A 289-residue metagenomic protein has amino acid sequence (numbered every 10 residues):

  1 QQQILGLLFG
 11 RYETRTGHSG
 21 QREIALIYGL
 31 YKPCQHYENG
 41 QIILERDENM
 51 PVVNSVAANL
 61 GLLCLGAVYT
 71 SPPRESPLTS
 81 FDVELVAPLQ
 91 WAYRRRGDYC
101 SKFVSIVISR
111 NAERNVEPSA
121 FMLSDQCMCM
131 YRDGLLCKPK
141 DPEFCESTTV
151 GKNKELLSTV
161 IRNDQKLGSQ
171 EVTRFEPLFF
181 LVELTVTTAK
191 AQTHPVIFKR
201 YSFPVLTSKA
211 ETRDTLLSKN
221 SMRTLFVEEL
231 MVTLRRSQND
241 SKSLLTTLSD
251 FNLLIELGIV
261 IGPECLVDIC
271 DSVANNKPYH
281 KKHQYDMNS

Functional and structural regions predicted by a protein language model:
Q1-K32: A structural/positional concept
Q2-I4, R22-A25, L44-E48, A57-C64 (+2 more regions): Eukaryote-biased feature marking scaffold/signaling PDZ-domain proteins and nuclear chromatin regulators
Y12-R15, Q35, P72-R74, N111-E113 (+1 more regions): Conserved beta-strand elements of beta-rich interaction domains across eukaryotes, especially beta-propellers
T16-G20, L65-V68, S76-L78, N115-S119 (+1 more regions): Intrinsically disordered, low-complexity regions enriched in proline, serine, glycine and charged residues
Y31-E84: Short HxH-centered metal-ligating active-site micro-motif
V53-V56, W91-R96, S105: Catalytic micro-motifs at enzyme active sites that drive phosphoryl/nucleotidyl and oxygen chemistry
D82-Q90, G97-Y99, S109-S289: C-terminal functional modules of predominantly eukaryotic multidomain proteins
